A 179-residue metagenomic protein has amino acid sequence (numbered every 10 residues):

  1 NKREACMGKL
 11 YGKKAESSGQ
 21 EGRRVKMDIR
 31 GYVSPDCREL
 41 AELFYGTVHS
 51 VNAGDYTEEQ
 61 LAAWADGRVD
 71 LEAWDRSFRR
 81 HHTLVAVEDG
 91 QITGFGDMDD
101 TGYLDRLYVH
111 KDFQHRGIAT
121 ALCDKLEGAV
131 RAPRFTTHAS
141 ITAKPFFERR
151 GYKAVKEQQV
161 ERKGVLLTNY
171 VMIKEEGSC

Functional and structural regions predicted by a protein language model:
D28-E42: A short beta-loop-alpha structural element at the N-terminal edge of CoA-dependent acyl/N-acetyltransferase catalytic
A41, Y45-E72: Conserved GNAT-fold acetyl-CoA-binding loop/helix
V69-V85, Y103: A short helix-loop-beta-strand connector motif used in the catalytic cores of GNAT acetyltransferases and, in some
V85, Q91-Y108: Conserved beta-strand in the GNAT
L104-Q114, T142: A short, internal acetyl-CoA/4′-phosphopantetheine-binding micro-motif in the GNAT/acyltransferase core
H115-G128: Conserved acetyl-CoA-binding loop-helix of GNAT-fold acetyltransferases
P133, H138-P145, R150, E157-C179: C-terminal "cap" of GNAT-fold acetyltransferases
